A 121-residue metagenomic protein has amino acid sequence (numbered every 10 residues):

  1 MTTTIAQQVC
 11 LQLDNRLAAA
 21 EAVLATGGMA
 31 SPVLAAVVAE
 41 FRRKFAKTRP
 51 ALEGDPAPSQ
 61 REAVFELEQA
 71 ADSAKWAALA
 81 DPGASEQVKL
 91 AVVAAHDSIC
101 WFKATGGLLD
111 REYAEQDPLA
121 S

Functional and structural regions predicted by a protein language model:
M1-V38: Short terminal alpha-helical segments
T4, L11, P32, A51-G54 (+3 more regions): Register-specific recognition of a single heptad position within extended alpha-helical repeats
Q7, L11-D14, A18, A39-A46 (+3 more regions): Generic structural signal for well-ordered, non-transmembrane alpha-helical segments in soluble/cytosolic regions
A22, T26-M29, V33, K47 (+5 more regions): Heptad-repeat coiled-coil alpha-helices
L24-D72: Amphipathic alpha-helical interaction modules
S73-S121: Amphipathic alpha-helical binding modules
